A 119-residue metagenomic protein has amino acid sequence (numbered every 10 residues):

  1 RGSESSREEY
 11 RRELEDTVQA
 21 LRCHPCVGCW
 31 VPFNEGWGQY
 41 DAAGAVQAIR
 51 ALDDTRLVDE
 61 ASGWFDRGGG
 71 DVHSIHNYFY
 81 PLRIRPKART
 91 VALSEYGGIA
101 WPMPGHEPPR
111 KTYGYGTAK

Functional and structural regions predicted by a protein language model:
R1-K119: Substrate-binding/catalytic cleft of secreted carbohydrate-active enzymes, primarily glycoside hydrolases
